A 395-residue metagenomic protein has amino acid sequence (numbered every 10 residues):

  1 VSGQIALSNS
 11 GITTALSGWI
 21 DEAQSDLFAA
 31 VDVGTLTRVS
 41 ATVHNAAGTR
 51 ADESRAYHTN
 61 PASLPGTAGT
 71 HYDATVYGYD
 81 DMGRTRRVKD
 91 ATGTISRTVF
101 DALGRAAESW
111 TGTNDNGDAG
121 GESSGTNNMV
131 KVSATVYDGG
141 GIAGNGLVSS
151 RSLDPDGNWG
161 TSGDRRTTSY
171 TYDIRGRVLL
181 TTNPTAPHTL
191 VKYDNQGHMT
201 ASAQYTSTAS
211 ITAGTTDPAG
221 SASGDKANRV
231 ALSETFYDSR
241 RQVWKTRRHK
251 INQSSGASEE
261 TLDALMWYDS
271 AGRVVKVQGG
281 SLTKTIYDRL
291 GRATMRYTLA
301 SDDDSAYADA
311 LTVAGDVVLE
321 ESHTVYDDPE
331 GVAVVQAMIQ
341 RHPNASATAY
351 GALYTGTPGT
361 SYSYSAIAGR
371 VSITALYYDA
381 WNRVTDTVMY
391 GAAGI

Functional and structural regions predicted by a protein language model:
V1-I395: Beta-strand elements of repeat-based all-beta scaffolds
